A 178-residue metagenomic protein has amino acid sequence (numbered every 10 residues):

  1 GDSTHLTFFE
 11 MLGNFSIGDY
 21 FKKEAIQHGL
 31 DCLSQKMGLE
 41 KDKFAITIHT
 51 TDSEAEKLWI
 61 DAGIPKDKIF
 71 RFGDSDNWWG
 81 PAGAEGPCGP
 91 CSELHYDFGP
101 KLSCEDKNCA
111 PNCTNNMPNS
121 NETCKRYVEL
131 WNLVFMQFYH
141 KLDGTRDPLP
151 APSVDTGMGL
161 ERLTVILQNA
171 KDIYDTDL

Functional and structural regions predicted by a protein language model:
G1-L178: Structured aminoacyl-transfer and RNA-binding surfaces used for tRNA recognition/handling in the translation apparatus
